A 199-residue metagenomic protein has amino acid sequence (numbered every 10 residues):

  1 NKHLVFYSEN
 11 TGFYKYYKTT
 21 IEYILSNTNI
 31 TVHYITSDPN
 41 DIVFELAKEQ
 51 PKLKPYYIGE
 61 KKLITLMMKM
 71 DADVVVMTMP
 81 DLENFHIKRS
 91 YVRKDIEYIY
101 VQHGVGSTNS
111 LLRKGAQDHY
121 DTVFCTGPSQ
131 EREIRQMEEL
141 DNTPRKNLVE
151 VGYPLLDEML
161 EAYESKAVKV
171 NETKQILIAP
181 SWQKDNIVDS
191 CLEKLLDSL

Functional and structural regions predicted by a protein language model:
N1-K2: Non-catalytic membrane-proximal stalk/linker segments that position and tether the catalytic domains
V5-E161: Active-site and donor-binding regions of nucleotide-sugar-utilizing enzymes
F13-N29, P154-L199: Conserved catalytic-core segment of nucleotide-activated headgroup transferases in glycan assembly
